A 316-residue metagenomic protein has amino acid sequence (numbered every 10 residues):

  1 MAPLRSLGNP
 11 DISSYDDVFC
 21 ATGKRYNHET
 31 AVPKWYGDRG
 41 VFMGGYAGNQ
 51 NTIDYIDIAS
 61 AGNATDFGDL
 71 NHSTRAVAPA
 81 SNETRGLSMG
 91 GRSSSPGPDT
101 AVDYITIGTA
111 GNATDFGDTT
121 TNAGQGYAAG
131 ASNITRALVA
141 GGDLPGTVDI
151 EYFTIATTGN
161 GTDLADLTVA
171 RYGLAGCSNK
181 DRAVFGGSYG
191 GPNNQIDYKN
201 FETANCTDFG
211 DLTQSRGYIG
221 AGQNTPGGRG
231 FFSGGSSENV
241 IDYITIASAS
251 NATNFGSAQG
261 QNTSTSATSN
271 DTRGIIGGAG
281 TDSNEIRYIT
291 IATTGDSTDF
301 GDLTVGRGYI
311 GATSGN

Functional and structural regions predicted by a protein language model:
M1-N316: Polar, enzyme-active/binding microenvironments
